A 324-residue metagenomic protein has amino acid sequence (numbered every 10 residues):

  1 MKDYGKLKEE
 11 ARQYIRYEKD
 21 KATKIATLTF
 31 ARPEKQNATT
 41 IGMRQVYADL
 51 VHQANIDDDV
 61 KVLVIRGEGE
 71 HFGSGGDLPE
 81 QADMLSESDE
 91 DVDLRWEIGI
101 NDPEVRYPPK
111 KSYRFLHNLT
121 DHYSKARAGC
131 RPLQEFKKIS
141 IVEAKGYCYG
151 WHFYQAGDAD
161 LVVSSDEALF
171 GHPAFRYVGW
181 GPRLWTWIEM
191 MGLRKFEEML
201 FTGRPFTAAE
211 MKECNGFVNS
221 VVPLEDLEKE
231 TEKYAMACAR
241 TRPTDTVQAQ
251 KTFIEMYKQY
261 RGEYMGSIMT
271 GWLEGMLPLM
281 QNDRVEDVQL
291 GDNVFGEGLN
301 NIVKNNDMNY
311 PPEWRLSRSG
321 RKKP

Functional and structural regions predicted by a protein language model:
M1-E70, A82-S88, K323: Conserved CoA-thioester-binding segment of acyl-CoA-metabolizing enzymes
M1-T23, F72, M84, D89-D91 (+3 more regions): C-terminal alpha-helix plus adjacent terminal tail
L28, R32, V46-Y47, I65 (+5 more regions): Terminal peptide-recognition signature
K35, G67-R127: Glycine- (often His-adjacent) and acidic-residue-rich active-site loop that binds/positions the CoA thioester
Q36-N37, H71, Y177, S220: Short strand->helix junction
V46, L50-Q53, K125-K137: Catalytic-core regions built around general acid/base machinery
D102-P109, I139, T246-I254: Acidic catalytic patch
R131-P243: Crotonase-fold acyl-CoA enzyme core
